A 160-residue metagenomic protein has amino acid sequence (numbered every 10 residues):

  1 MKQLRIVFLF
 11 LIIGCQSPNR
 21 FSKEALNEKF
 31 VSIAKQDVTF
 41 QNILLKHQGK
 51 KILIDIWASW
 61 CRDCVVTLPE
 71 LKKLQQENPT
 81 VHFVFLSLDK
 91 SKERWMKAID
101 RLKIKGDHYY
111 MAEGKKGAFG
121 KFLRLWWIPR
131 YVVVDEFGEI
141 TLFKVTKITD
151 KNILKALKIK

Functional and structural regions predicted by a protein language model:
M1-A34, K160: N-terminal targeting signals for export/organelle localization
F30-I52, P69: A short beta-strand-turn-helix
Q48-I52, P79-H82, I104, E136: Loop/turn elements at helix/coil->beta-strand transitions in domains of secreted/extracellular proteins
K50-I52, I56-W60, W127: Short pre-active-site segment immediately N-terminal to redox-active cysteine/selenocysteine motifs in thiol-based
I54, V84-L86, V132: Conserved hydrophobic packing residues within short motifs/helices of P-loop NTPase cores of ABC-family ATPases
I56-K73: Conserved redox-active cysteine motifs that mediate thiol-disulfide chemistry, especially di-cysteine Cys-X(1-2)-Cys
Q76-K115: Conserved segment of the thioredoxin-like fold in thiol-based oxidoreductases
I104, E113-L157: Thiol/disulfide oxidoreductase modules built on the thioredoxin-like
